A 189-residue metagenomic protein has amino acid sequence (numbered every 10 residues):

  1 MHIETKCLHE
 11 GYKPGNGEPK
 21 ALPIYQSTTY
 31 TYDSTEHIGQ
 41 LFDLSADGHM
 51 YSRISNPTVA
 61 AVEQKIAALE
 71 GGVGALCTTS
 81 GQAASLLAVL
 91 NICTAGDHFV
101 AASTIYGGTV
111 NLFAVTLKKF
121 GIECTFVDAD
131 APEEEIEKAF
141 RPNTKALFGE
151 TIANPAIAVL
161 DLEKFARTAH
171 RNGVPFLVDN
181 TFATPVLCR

Functional and structural regions predicted by a protein language model:
M1, P19, S55-V59, Y106 (+2 more regions): Generic structural signal for well-ordered, non-membrane alpha-helical segments in soluble metabolic enzymes
M1-A46: N-terminal glycine-rich, Lys/His-bearing helix-loop that initiates the first secondary-structure elements of many
H2, S45-G48, G121, F176: A generic, residue-level signal for flexible/boundary positions that often mark functional hotspots
C7-K13, A75-R189: Conserved PLP-enzyme active-site core in the AAT-like
P19-K20, G71, F120: Short, basic and Ser/Thr-rich N-terminal targeting/leader segments
S34-L86, G108-L117: Conserved N-terminal alpha-helix of the aminotransferase class I/II PLP-enzyme fold
